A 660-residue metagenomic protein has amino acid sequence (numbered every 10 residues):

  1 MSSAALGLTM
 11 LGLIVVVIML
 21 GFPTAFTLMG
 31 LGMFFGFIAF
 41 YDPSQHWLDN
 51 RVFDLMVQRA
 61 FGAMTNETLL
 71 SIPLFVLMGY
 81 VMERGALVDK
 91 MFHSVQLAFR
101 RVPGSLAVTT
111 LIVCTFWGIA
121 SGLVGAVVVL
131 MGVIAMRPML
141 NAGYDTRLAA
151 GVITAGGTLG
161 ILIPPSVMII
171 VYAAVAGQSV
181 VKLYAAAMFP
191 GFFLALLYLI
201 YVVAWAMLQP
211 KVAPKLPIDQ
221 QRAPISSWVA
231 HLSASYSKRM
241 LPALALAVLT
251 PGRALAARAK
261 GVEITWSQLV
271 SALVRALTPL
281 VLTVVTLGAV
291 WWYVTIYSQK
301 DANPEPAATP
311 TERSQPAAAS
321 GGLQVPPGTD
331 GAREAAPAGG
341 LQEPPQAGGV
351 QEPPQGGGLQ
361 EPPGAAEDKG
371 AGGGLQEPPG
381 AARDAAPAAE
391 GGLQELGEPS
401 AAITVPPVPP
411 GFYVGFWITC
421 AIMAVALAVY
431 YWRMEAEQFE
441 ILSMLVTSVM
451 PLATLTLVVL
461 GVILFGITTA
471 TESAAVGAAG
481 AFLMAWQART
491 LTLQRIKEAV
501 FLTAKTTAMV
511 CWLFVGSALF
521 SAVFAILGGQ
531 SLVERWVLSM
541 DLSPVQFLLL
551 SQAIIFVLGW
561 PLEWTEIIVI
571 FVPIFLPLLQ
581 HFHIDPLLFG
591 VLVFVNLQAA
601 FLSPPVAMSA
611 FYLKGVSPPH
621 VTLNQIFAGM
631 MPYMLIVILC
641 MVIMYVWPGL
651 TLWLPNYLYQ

Functional and structural regions predicted by a protein language model:
M1-Q660: Alpha-helical transmembrane segments of multi-pass membrane transport proteins
